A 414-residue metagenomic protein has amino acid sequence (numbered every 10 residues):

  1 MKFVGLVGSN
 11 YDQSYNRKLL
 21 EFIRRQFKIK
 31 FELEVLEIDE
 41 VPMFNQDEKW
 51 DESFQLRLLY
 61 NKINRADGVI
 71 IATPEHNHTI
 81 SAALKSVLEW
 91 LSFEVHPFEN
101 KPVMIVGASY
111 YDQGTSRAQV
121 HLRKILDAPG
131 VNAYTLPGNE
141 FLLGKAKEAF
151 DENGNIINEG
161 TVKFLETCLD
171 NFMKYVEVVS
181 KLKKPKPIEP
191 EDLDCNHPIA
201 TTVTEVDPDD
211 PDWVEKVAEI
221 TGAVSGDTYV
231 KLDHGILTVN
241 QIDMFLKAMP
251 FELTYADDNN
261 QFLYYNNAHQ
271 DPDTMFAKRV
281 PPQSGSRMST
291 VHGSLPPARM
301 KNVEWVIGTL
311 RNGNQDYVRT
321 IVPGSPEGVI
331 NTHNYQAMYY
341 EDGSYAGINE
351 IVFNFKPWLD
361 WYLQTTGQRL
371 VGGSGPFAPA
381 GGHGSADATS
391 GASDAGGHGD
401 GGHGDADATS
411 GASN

Functional and structural regions predicted by a protein language model:
M1-K30: N-terminal beta1-alpha1 ligand-phosphate binding loop
V4, T135-I199: Glycine-rich phosphate/pyrophosphate-binding loop and the adjoining helix
L36-F54, A149-F150: N-terminal beta-loop-helix "entrance" segment that forms/cooperates in small-molecule cofactor or anionic ligand
D51-G130: Helix-loop-strand module that forms the ligand-binding subsite of alpha/beta enzymes
I188, D192-H234, S286-P296, K301-N312: Short, compositionally biased leader-like segments
I199-T228, G235-L246, F353-N414: Juxtadomain coupling helices with adjacent low-complexity linkers
D227-A268: Sensory modules in modular signal-transduction proteins
N259-F262, A268-Q364: Sensory/regulatory domains in signal-transduction proteins
